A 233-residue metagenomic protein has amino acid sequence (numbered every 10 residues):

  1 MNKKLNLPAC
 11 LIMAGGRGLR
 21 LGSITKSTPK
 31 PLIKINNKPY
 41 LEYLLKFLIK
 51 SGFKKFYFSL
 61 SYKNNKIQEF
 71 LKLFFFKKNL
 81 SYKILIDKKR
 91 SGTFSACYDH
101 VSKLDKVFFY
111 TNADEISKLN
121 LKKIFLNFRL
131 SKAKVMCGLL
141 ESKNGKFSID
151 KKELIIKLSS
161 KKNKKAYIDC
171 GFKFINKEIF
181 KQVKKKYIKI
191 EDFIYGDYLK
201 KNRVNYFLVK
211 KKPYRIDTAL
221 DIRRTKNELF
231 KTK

Functional and structural regions predicted by a protein language model:
N2-I67: N-terminal glycine-rich phosphate-binding loop and ensuing alpha1 helix
N2-L5, K26, S102, R129 (+1 more regions): Short, flexible hinge/linker loops that cap or flank conserved catalytic cores
A9, K54-Y57, S81, K134-V135 (+1 more regions): Residues at the starts of beta-strands that form the adenosine-phosphate
R20, K66-E69, Q182, R224: Phosphate- and divalent-cation-binding pockets in alpha/beta enzyme and binding domains that engage nucleotide-derived
E42, F94, Y98, E191: Glycine-rich phosphate-binding loop at the start of an alpha helix
I67-K151: Conserved beta-loop-beta/alpha segment of the NTase-like Rossmann-fold superfamily that binds/positions NTPs
F109, I116, F125-R129, S142-K143 (+1 more regions): Catalytic-core segments of class I nucleotidyltransferases/pyrophosphorylases that form NMP-activated intermediates
